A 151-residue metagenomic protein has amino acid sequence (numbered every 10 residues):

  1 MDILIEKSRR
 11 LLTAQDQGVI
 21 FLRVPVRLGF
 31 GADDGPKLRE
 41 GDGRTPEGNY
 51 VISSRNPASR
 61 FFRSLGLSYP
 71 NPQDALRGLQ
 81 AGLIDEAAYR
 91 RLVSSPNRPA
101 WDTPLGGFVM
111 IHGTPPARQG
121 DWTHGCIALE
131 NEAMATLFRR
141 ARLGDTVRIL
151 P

Functional and structural regions predicted by a protein language model:
M1-D2, K7-S8, P25-S54, P96 (+1 more regions): N-terminal post-signal-peptidase region of extra-cytosolic proteins
R9-L11, F62: A generic structural signal for beta-strand entry/edge sites
T13-Q15: Core beta-strand residues in small-molecule sensory/regulatory alpha/beta domains
Q17, P36, W122-T123: Short, solvent-exposed polar/charged micro-motifs at secondary-structure junctions
I20-F21: Local beta-strand/beta-hairpin segments that build beta-sheet-rich folds
N56-P151: Exported/periplasmic cell-wall-interacting domains
